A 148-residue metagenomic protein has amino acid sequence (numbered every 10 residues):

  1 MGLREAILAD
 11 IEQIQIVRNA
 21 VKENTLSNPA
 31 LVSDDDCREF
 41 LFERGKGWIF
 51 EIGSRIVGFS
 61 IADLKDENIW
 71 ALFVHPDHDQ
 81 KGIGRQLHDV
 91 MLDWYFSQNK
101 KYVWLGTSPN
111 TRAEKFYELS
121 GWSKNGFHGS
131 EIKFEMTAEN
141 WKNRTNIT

Functional and structural regions predicted by a protein language model:
M1-I16, N125: A short beta-loop-alpha structural element at the N-terminal edge of CoA-dependent acyl/N-acetyltransferase catalytic
Q15-F42: Conserved GNAT-fold acetyl-CoA-binding loop/helix
R38-I49, N68: A short helix-loop-beta-strand connector motif used in the catalytic cores of GNAT acetyltransferases and, in some
I49, R55-D63, N68-F73: Conserved beta-strand in the GNAT
L72-Q80, T107: A short, internal acetyl-CoA/4′-phosphopantetheine-binding micro-motif in the GNAT/acyltransferase core
Q80-D93, L119: Conserved acetyl-CoA-binding loop-helix of GNAT-fold acetyltransferases
R85, P109-G126: Conserved active-site alpha-helix within GNAT-family acetyltransferase domains
Y95-S108: Conserved GNAT acetyl-CoA-binding A-motif
